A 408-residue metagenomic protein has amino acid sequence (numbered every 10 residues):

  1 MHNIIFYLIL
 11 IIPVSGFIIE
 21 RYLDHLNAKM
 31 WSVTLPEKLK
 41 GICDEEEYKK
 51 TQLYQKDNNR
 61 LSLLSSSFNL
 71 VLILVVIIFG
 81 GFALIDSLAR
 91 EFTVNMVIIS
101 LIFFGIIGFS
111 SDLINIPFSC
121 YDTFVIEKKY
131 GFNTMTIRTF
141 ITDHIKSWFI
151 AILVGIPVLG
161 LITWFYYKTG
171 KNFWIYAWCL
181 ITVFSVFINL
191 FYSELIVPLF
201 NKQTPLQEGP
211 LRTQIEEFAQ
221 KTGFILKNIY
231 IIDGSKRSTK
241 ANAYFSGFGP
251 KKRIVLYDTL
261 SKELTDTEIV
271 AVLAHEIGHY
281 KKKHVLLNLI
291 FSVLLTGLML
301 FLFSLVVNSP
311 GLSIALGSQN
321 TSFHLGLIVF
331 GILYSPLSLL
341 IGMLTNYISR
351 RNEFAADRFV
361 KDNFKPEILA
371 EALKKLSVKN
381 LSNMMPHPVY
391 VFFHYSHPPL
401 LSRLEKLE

Functional and structural regions predicted by a protein language model:
H2-T321, P336, L340-E408: Polar-ligand-bearing catalytic/cofactor-coordination segments of membrane-embedded or membrane-tethered inner-membrane
S322-G326: Glycine-rich, flexible loop segments associated with nucleotide phosphate handling
